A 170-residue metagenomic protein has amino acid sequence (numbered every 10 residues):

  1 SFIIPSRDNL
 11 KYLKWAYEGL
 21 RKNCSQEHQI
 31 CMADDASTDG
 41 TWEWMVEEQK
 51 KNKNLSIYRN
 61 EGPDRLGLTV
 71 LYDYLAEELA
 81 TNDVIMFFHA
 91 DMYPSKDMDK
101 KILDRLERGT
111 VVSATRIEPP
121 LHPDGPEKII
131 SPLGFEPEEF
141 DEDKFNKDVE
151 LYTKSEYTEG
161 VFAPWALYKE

Functional and structural regions predicted by a protein language model:
E18-E27: Short, acidic, metal-binding catalytic loop of nucleotide-sugar glycosyltransferases
D34-E43: A conserved acidic beta->alpha catalytic loop
V46-G67: Conserved donor nucleotide-binding strand/loop of the catalytic core
E61-L79: Glycine-rich, basic loop-to-helix element that forms the pyrophosphate-binding segment of sugar-nucleotide handling
I85: Short aromatic/hydrophobic "clamp" motif used to bind/position activated sugar donors
H89-Y93: The conserved acidic donor/metal-binding loop of glycosyltransferases
D99-S113: Conserved donor-nucleotide/metal-binding helix-loop-beta segment in metal-dependent transferases, i.e., the alpha-helix
V112-I130: Short beta-strand-to-loop element that shapes/binds the nucleotide-sugar donor at the catalytic cleft/hinge
